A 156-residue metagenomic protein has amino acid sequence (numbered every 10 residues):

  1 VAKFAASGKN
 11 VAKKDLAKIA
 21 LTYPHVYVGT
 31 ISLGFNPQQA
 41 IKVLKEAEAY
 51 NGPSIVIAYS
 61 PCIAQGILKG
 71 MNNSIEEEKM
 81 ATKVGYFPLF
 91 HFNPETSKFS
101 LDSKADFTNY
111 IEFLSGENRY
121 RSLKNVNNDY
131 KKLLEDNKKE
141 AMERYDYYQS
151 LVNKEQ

Functional and structural regions predicted by a protein language model:
V1-K14, I19, V26, I41 (+2 more regions): Conserved thiamine diphosphate
T22-P24, K98-F99: A short alpha-helix capping/helix-coil boundary motif
Y27-S32: Short catalytic-loop micro-motif centered on adjacent basic/acidic residues
G34, A40-L151, Q156: Glycine/aspartate-rich loop-and-adjacent alpha/beta segment that forms the canonical ThDP
